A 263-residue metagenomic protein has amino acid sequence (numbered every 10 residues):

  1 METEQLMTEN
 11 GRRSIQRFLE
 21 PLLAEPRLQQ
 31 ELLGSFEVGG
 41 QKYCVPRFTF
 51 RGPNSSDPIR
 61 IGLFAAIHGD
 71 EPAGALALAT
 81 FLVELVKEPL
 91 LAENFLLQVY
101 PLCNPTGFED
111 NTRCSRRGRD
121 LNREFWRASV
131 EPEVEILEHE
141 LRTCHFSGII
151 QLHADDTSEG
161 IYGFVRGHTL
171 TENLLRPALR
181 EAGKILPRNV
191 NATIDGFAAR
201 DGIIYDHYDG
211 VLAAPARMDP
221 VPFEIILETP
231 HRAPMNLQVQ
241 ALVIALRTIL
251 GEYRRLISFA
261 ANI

Functional and structural regions predicted by a protein language model:
M1-I263: Structured catalytic-domain cores with a bias toward divalent-metal coordination
